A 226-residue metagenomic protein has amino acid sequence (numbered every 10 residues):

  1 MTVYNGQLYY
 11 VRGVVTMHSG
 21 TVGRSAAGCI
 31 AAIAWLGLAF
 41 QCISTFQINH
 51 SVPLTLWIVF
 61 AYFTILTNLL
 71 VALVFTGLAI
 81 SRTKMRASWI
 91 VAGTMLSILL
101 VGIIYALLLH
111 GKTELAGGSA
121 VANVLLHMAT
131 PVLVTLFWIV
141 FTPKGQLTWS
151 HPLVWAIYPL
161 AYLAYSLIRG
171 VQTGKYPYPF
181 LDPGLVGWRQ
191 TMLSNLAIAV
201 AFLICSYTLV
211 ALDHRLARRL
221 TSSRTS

Functional and structural regions predicted by a protein language model:
V15-A32: N-terminal membrane topogenic signal
A32-I48: Alpha-helical transmembrane segments of multi-pass membrane proteins
Q47, V74-K84, V101-L115, L133-P143: Membrane-helix exit/interface motif
S51-Y62, W89-I90, E114-L126, W149-P152 (+2 more regions): Non-cytosolic membrane-interface motifs at loop->transmembrane helix junctions
I58-A61, T173-T208: Membrane-interface transmembrane-helix boundary segments in multi-pass integral membrane proteins
L66-L78, A129-V140, N195-L209: Hydrophobic cores of alpha-helical transmembrane segments in multi-pass inner/ER membrane proteins, independent
T83-S97, T148-A156: Interfacial segments of alpha-helical transmembrane regions
G117-Y158: A contiguous pocket-lining binding segment that forms or flanks enzyme active sites
